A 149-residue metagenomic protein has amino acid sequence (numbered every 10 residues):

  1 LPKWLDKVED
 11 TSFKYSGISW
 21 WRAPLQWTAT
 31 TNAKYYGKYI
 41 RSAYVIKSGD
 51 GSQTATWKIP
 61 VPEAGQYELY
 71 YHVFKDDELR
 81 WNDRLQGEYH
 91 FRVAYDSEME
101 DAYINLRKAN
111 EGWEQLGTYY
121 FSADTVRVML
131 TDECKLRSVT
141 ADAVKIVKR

Functional and structural regions predicted by a protein language model:
L1-R149: Extracytoplasmic
